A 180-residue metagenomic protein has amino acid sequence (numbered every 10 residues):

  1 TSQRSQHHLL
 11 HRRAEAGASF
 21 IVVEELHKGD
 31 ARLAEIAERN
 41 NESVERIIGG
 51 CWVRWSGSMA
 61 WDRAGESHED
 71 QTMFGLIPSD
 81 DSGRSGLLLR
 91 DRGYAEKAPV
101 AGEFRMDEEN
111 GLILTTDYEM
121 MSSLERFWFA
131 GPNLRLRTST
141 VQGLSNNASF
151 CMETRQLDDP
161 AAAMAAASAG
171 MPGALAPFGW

Functional and structural regions predicted by a protein language model:
S2-W180: Soluble ligand-binding/transfer domains with enclosed cavities or grooves
